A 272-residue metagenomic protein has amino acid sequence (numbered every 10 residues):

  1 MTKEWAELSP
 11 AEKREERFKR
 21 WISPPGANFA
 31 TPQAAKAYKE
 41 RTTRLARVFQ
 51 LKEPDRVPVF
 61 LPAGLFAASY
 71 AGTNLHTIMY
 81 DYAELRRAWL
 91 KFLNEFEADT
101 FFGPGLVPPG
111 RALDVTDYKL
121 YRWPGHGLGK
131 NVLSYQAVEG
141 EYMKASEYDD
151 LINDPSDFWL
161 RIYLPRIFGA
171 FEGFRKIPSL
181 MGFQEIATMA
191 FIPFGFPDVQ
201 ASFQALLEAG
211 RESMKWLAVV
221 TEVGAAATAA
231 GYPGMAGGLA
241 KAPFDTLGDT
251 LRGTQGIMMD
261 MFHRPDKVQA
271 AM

Functional and structural regions predicted by a protein language model:
M1-M272: Catalytic cores of TIM-barrel enzymes
